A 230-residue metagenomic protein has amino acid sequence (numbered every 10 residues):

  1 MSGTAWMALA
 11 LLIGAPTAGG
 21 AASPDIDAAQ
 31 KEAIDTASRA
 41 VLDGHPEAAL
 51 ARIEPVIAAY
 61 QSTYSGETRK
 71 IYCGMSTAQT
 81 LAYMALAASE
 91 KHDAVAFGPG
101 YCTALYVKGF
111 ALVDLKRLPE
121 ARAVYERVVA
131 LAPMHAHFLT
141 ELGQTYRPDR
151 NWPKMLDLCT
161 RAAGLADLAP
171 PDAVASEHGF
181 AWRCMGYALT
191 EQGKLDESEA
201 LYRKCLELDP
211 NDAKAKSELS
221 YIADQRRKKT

Functional and structural regions predicted by a protein language model:
A22-S23, A59-Y101, L131, G164-S176: Flexible helix-coil transition and linker loops at the boundaries of alpha-helical arrays
A29, Y101, M134-H135, A169 (+2 more regions): Residue-level recognition of tetratricopeptide repeat
